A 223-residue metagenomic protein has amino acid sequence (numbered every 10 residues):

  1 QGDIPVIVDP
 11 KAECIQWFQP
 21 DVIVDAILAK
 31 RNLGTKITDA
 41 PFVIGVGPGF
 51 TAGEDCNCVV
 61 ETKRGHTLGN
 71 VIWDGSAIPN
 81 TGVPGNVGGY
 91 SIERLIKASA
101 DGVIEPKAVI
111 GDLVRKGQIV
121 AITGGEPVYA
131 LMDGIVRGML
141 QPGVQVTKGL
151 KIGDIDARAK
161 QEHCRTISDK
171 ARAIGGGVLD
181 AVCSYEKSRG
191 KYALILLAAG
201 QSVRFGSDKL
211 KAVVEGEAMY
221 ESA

Functional and structural regions predicted by a protein language model:
Q1-R189: Well-ordered secondary-structure scaffolds
Y192-A223: N-terminal glycine-rich phosphate-binding loop and ensuing alpha1 helix
